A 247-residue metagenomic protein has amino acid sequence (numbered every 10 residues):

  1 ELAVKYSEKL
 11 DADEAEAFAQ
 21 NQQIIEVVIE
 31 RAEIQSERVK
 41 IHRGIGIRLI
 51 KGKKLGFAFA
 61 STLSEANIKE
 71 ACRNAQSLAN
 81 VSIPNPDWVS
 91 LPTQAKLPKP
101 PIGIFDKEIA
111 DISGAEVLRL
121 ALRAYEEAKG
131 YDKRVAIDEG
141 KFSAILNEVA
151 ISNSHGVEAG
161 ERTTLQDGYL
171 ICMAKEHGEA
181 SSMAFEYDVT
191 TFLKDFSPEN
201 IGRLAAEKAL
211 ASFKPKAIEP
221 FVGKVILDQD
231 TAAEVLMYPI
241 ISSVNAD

Functional and structural regions predicted by a protein language model:
E1-D247: Active-site bordering "gate/hinge" segments that shape substrate access to catalytic or cofactor-binding pockets
